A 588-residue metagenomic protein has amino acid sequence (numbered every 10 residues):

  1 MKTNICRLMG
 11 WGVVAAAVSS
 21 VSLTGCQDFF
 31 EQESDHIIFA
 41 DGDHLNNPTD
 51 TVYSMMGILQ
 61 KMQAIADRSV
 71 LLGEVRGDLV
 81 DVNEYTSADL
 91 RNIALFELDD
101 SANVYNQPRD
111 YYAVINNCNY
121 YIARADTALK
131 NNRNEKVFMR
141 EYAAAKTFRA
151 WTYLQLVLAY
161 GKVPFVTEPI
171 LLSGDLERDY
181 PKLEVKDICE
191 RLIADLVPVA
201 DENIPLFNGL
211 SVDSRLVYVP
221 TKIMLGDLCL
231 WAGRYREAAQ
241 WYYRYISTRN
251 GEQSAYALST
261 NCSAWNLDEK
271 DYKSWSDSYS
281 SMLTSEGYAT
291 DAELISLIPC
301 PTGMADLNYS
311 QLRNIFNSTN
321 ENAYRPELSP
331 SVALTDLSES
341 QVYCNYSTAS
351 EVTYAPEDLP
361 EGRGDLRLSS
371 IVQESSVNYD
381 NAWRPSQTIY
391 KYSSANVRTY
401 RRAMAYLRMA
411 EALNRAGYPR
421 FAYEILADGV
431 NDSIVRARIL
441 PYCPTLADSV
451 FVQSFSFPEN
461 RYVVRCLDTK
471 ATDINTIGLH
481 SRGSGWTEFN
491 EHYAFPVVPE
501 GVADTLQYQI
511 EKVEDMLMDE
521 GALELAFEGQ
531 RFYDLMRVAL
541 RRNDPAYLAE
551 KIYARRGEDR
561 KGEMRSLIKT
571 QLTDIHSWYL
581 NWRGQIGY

Functional and structural regions predicted by a protein language model:
M1-T24: Sec-dependent bacterial lipoprotein signal peptides
C26, Y288, E293-I295, P299-Q311 (+2 more regions): Long, intrinsically disordered, low-complexity segments
C26-R76, Q571, I575-Y588: Acidic, glycine-rich segments characteristic of secretory precursors and extracytoplasmic regions
V52-Y53, A88-Y160, Y180-E190, L196-G209 (+4 more regions): Conserved, well-structured interaction surfaces
S69-E84, P205-M224, W231-N317, L440-F451 (+1 more regions): Short, surface-exposed recognition loops and adjoining beta-strand edges that mediate ligand/DNA contacts, enriched
K182-I188, N203-G209, Q253-S285, P356-L359 (+2 more regions): Surface-exposed intrinsically disordered loops and tails
A333-R402, R408, E424, C443: Flexible, polar/acidic helix-loop-strand segments at domain edges
